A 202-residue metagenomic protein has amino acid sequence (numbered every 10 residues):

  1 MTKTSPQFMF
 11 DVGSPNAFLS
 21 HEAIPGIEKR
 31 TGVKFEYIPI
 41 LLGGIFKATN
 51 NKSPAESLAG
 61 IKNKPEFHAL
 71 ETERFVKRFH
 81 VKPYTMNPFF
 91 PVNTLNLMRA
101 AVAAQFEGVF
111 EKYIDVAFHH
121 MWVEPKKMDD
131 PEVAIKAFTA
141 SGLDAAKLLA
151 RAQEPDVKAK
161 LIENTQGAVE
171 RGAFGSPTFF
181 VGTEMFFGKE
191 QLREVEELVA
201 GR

Functional and structural regions predicted by a protein language model:
T2-T4, T72: Class I S-adenosyl-L-methionine
T4-Q7, D11-I38, V116-R202: C-terminal cap of thioredoxin/glutaredoxin-like
F18-M121: Structural alpha/beta surface segment adjacent to cysteine/selenocysteine redox centers across thiol/disulfide enzymes
